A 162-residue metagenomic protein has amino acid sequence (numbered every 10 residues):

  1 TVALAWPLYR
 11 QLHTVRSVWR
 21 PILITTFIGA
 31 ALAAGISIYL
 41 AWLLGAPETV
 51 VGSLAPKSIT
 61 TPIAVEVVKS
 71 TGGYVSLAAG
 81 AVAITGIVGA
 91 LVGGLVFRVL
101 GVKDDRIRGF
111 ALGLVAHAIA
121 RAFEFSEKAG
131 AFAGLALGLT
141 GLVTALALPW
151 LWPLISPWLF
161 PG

Functional and structural regions predicted by a protein language model:
T1-V15, P62: Hydrophobic transmembrane alpha-helices of secondary-active transporters and Na+-translocating membrane complexes
A3-L4, G109, A145-L146: Hydrophobic alpha-helical transmembrane segments of integral membrane proteins, especially lipid-exposed positions
Y9-R20, A41-P47, V68-Y74, V96-V102: Short juxtamembrane and helix-loop transition motifs at transmembrane-helix boundaries in membrane proteins
L12-I38, A79-V88, A136-L142: Entry/N-cap segments of selected transmembrane alpha helices and their immediately preceding amphipathic helices
I24-A64, T85-V102: Transmembrane alpha-helices that form the ion-translocation and gating core of multi-pass ion transport proteins
V50-L77, I84, K103-L139: Alpha-helical membrane segments and immediately flanking helix-loop junctions that form or couple to the substrate/ion
G89-V92, T144-L148: Discrete transmembrane alpha-helix packing/kink hotspots characteristic of Major Facilitator Superfamily-like secondary
A147-G162: Juxtamembrane boundary at the C-terminal end of a transmembrane helix
